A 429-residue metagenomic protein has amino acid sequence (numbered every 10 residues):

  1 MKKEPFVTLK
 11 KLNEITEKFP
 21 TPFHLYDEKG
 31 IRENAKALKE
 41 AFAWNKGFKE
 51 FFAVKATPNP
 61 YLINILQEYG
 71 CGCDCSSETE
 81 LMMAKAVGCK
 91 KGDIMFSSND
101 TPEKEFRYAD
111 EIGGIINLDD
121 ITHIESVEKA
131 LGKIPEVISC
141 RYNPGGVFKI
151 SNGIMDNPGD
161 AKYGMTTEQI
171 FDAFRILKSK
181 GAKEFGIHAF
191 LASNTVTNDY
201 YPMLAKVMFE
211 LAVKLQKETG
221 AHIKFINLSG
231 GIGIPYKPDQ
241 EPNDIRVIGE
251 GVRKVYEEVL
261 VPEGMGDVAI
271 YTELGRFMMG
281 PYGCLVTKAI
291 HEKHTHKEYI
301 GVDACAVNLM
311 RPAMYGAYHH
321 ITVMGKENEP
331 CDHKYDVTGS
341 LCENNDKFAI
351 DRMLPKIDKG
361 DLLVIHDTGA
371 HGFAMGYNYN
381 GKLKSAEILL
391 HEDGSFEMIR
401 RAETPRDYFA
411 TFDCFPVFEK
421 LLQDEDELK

Functional and structural regions predicted by a protein language model:
M1-E136, D172, L177-S179, K183 (+4 more regions): A charged N-terminal "starter" segment
I31, K55, S77, A109 (+6 more regions): Conserved, mostly hydrophobic/aromatic
P58-Y61, M83, P102, V147-F148 (+6 more regions): Flexible loop/turn segments at secondary-structure boundaries
I63, K85-A86, F106-Y108, V127-A130 (+6 more regions): Short acidic, glycine/serine/threonine-rich loops at helix termini
G72, M95, I115-N117, S139-R141 (+8 more regions): Structured core elements
G132-V147: Glycine-rich, aromatic-flanked loop segments that form ligand/cofactor-binding clefts across common enzyme folds
P144-H291: Active-site loop/helix belt of alpha/beta enzymes
L260, M265-K429: Charged (often Lys/Glu-rich) extended helix/loop segments that serve as interaction or gating elements
